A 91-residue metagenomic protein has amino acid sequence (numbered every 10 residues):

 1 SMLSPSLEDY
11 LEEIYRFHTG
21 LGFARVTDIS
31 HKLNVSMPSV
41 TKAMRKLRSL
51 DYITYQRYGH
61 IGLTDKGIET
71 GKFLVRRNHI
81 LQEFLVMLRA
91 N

Functional and structural regions predicted by a protein language model:
L3-V35: N-terminal helix-turn-helix DNA-binding core of bacterial DNA-binding proteins
H31, R48-S49: Alpha-helical residues within the helix-turn-helix
P38: Key DNA-contact positions within bacterial/archaeal DNA-binding proteins
M44-R45: Short, hydrophobic-biased segments on the C-terminal half of alpha helices that form "recognition helices"
G59-R77: Basic, amphipathic "hinge/linker" alpha-helix immediately C-terminal to the N-terminal HTH DNA-binding motif
H79-N91: Amphipathic alpha-helical dimerization/coiled-coil segments that flank or bridge DNA-binding/regulatory modules
